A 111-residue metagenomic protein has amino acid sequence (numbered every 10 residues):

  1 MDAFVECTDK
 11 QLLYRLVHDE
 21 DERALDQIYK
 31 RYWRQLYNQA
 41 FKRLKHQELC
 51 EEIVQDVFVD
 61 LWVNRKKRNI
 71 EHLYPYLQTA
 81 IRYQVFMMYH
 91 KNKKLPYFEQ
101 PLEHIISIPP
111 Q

Functional and structural regions predicted by a protein language model:
M1-K30, R34: N-terminal module of bacterial RNA polymerase sigma factors
L13, L25-Y29, Q39, V54 (+2 more regions): Amphipathic alpha-helical segments enriched in hydrophobic/aromatic and basic residues that form the DNA-contacting
L16-V17, L36, A40, C50-L61: Short, small-hydrophobic-rich alpha-helical interface motif
Y29-Q47: Amphipathic, Lys/Arg- and hydrophobic-enriched alpha-helical face
N64-A80: Short, aromatic/basic-enriched loop-to-helix "N-cap" motif that marks the start of an alpha-helix at regulatory
T79-E99: Arg/Lys-rich amphipathic alpha helix in sigma70-family domain 2
N92, P96, H104-Q111: Acidic, proline/glycine-rich intrinsically disordered inter-domain spacer in sigma factors
